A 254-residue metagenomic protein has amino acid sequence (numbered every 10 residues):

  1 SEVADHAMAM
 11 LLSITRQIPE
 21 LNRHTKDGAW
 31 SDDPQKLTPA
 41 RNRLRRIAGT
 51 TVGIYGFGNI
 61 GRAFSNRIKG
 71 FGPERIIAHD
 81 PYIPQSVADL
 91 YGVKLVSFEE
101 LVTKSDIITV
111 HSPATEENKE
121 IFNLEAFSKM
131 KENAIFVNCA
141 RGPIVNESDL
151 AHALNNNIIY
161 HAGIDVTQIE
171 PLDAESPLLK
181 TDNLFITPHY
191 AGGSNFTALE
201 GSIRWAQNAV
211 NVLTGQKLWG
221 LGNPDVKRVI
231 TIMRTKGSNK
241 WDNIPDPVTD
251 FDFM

Functional and structural regions predicted by a protein language model:
S1-T51, A63, F71: Phosphate-binding beta-alpha-beta segment of Rossmann-like dinucleotide-binding domains, i.e., the NAD(P)
A48-T51, P73, L124, N133: Phosphate-coordination loops involved in phosphoryl transfer and adenosine-cofactor binding
F57-G58: Glycine-rich Rossmann-fold phosphate-binding loop(s) that bind the pyrophosphate of adenine dinucleotide cofactors
G70-R75, N156, Y160: Conserved S-adenosyl-L-methionine
G72, Y91, K180-D182: Short, structured coil segments at secondary-structure junctions
A78: Conserved SAM-binding motif I beta-strand of class I
P81-P177: Rossmann-like adenosine-cofactor binding region
N133-M254: Rossmann-like dinucleotide-binding domain for NAD(H)/NADP(H)
